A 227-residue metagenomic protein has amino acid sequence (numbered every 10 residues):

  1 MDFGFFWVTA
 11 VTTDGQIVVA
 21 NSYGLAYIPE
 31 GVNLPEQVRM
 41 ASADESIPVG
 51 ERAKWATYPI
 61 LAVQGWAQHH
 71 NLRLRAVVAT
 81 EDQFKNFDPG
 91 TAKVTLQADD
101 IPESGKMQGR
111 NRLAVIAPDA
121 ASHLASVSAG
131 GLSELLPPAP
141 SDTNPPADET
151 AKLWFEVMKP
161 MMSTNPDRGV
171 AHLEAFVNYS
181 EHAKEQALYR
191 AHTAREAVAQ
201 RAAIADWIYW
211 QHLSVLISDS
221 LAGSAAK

Functional and structural regions predicted by a protein language model:
M1-K227: Secretion-targeting segments and adjacent low-complexity export tracts
